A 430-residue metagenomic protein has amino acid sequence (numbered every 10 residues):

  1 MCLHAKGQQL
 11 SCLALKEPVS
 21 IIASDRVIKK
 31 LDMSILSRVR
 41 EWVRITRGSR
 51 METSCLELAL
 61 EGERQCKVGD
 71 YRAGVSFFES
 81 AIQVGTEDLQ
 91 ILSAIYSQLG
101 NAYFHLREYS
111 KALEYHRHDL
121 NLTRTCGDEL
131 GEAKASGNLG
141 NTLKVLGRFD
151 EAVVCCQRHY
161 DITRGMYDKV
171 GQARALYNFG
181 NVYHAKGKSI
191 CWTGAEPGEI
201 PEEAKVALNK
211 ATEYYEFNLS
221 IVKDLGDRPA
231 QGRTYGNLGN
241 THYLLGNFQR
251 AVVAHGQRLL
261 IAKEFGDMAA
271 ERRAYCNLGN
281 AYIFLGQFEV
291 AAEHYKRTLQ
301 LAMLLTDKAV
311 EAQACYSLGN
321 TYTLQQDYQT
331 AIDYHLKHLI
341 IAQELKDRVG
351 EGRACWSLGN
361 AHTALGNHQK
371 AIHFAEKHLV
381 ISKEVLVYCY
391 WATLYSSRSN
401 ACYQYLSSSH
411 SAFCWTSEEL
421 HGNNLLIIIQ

Functional and structural regions predicted by a protein language model:
K30-R47, R72-Q83, H118-N121, F217-S220: Repeat-mediated protein-protein interaction surfaces in helical alpha-solenoids
S49-R50, E87, G127, Y167 (+7 more regions): Structural signature of alpha-solenoid helical repeat scaffolds
S54-Q83, N101-R107, K188, E199-E202: Alpha-helical segment of the N-proximal tetratricopeptide repeat
L56-K67, I91-H105, G131-V145, G171-A185 (+6 more regions): Conserved alpha-helical positions within TPR/SEL1-like repeat arrays
Q65, Q83-G85, Y103, T123 (+10 more regions): Eukaryotic all-alpha helical interaction scaffolds
